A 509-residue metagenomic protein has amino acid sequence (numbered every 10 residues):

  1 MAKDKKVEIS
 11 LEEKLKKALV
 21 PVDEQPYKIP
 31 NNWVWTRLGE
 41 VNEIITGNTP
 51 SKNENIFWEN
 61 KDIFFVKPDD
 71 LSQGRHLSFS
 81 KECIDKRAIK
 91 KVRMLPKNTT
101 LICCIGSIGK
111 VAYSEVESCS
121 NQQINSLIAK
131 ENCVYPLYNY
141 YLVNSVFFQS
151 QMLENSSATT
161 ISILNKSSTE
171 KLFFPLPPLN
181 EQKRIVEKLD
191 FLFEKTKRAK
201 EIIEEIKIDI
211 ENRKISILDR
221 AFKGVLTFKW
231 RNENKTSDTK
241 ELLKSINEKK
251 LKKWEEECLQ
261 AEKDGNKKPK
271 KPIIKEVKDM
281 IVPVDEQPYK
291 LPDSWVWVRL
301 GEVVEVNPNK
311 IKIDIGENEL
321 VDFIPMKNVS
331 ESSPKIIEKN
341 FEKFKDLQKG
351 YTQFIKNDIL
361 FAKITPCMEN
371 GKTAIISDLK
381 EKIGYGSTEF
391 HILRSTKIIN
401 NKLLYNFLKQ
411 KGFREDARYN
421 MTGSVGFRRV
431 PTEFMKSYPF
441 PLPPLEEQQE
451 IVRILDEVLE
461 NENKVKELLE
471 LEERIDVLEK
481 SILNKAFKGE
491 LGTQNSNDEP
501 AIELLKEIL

Functional and structural regions predicted by a protein language model:
M1-E12, Q151, K171-E241, E248 (+2 more regions): Amphipathic alpha-helical coiled-coil/heptad-repeat segments
I9-E13, K235, K240-Y289: Phosphate/adenylate-binding "loop-and-lid" substructures adjacent to NTP/NAD/dNTP-binding pockets in NTP-dependent
L19-N48, P175, L179, K183-V186 (+6 more regions): Non-catalytic DNA-recognition/assembly elements of restriction-modification systems
V20, C104, S118-S126, P136-L137 (+5 more regions): A short glycine-rich beta-alpha junction/loop motif
D23, G39-E54, D69-K97, E115 (+5 more regions): Sequence-specific dsDNA recognition surfaces
T49-N53, L71-C83, K97-N121, N125 (+6 more regions): Short, ligand-facing micro-motifs at secondary-structure edges
S51-E59, E154-S156, F228-K235, E257-K263 (+4 more regions): Short coil/turn segments at secondary-structure boundaries
